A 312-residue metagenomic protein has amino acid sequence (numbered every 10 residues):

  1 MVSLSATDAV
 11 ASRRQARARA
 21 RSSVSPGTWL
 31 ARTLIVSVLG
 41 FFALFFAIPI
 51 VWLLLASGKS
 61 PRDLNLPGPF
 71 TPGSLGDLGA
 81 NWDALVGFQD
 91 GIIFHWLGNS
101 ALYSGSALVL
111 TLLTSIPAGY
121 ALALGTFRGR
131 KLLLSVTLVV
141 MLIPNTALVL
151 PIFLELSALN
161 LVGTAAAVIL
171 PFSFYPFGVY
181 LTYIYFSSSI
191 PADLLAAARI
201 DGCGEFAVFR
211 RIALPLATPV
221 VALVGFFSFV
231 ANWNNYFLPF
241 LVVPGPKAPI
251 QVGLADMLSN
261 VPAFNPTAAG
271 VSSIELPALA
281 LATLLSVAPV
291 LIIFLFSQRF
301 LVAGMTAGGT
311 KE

Functional and structural regions predicted by a protein language model:
M1-P26: Short, Lys/Arg-rich, polar N-terminal cytosolic tail immediately upstream of the first transmembrane signal-anchor
R32-E312: A structural signal for multi-pass alpha-helical bundles of membrane permease subunits that mediate small-molecule
